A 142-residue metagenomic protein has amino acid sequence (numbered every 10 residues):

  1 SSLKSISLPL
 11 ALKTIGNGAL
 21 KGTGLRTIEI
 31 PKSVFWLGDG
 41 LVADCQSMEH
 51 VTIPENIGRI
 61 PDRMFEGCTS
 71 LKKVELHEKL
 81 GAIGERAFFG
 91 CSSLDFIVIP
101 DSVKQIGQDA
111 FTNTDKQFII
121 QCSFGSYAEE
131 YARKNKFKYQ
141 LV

Functional and structural regions predicted by a protein language model:
S1-T14, T23-W36, Q46-R59, T69-A82 (+3 more regions): Structural signature of tandem-repeat unit edges
G16-A19, G38-L41, P61-M64, G84-A87 (+1 more regions): Consensus positions within tandem repeat domains that build extended binding/scaffold surfaces
K134-K136: Short, structured coil segments at secondary-structure junctions
